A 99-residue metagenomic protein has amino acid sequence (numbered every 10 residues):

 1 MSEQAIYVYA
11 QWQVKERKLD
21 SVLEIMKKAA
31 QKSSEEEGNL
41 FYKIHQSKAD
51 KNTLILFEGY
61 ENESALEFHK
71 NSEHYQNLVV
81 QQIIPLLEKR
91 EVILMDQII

Functional and structural regions predicted by a protein language model:
M1-Q4, I44-D50, V80-I99: Glycine-rich beta-strand-turn "strand-cap" elements at beta-sheet edges
I6-E35: N-terminal first-folded block
I6-Q13, K43-K70: Short, well-ordered beta-strand segments in beta-rich or mixed alpha/beta enzyme and ligand-binding folds
S21-E24, I55, K70, L78: Generic recognition of short, well-ordered alpha-helical segments
L23, K28, K43, S47 (+1 more regions): Hydrophobic alpha-helical segments, principally membrane-spanning helices and signal/leader peptides
K27, L54, G59, R90 (+1 more regions): Residue-level signature of transmembrane alpha-helix interfaces in integral membrane proteins
K32-L40, G59-I93: An amphipathic, aromatic/His-enriched active-site/gating alpha helix that lines ligand/cofactor pockets
